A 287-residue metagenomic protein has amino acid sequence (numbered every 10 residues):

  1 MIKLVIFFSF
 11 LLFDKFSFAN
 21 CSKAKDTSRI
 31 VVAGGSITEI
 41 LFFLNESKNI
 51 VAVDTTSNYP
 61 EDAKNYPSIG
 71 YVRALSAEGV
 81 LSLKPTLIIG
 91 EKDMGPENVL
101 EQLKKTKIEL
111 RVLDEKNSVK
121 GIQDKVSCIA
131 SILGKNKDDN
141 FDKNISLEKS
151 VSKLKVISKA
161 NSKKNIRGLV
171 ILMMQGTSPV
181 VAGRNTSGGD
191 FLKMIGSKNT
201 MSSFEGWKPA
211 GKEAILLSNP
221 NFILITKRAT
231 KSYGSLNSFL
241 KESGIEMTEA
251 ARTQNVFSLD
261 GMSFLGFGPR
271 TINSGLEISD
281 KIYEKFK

Functional and structural regions predicted by a protein language model:
M1-F8: Sec-dependent signal peptide recognition, specifically the positively charged N-region followed immediately by
F8-F18: Hydrophobic h-region of N-terminal signal peptides that target proteins for export in Gram-negative bacteria
K23, S28-L41, N136-I195: Basic- and aromatic-lined ligand-binding clefts that recognize polyanionic substrates
S28-R29, L75, K120-G134, D139-I145 (+1 more regions): Structured C-terminal subdomain patch of bacterial secreted/periplasmic proteins
R29-L83, L87-D93: A short, structured surface patch at a secondary-structure boundary
D54, A182-W207, K227, F257-S258: His/Asp/Glu-enriched short active-site or ligand-binding loop at hydrolase and phosphoryl-transfer sites
A74-G90, I108, K212-R228: Proline-aspartate-enriched helix->loop->beta-strand connector
N98, E115-A130, N165-S187, Y233: Extracytoplasmic ligand-binding site segments that recognize negatively charged/polar headgroups
